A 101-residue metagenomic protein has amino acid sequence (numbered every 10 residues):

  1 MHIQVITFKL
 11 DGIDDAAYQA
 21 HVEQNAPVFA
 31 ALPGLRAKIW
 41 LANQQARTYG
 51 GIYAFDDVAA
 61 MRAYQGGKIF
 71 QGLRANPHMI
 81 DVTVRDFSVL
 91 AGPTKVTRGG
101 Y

Functional and structural regions predicted by a protein language model:
M1-Y49, D56-G66, P77-Y101: Short S/T/G/P-rich N-terminal loop/turn motif that feeds into the first structured element of a domain
Q71-N76: A common structural junction motif
